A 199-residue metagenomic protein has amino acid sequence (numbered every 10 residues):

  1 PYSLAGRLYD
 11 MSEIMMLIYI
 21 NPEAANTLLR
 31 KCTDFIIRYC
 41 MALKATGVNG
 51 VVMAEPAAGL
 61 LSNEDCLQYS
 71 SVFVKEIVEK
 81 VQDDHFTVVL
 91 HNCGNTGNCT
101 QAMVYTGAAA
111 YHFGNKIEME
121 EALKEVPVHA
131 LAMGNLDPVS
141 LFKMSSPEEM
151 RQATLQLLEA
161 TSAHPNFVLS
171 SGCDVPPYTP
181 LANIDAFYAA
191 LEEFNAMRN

Functional and structural regions predicted by a protein language model:
P1-N199: Active-site loop segments of alpha/beta catalytic cores
